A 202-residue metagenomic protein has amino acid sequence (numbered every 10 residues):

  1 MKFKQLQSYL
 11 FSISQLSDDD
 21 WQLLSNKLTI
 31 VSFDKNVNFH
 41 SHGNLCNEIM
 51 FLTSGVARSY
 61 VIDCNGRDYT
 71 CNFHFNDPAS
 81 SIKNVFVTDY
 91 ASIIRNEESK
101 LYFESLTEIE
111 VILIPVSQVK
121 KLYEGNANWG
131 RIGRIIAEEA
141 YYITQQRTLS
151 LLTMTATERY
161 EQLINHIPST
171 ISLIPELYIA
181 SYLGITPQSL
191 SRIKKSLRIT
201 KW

Functional and structural regions predicted by a protein language model:
M1-I30: Cyclic nucleotide-binding regulatory module and flanking cytosolic helices
T29, V56-V61, E110-V111: Short beta-strand segments in beta-sandwich/barrel cores
N36, N47, F51-Y60, C64-N65 (+1 more regions): Glycine- and acidic-residue-biased ligand/ion/polar-headgroup-sensing regions
F39-N44: Short phosphate-coordinating micro-motif centered on Lys-Gly-acidic
Y60, L122, L163: Residues that scaffold the ATP/ADP-binding catalytic core of kinase and kinase-like folds
N72-G133: Cyclic-nucleotide recognition modules
Q118-T153, T157, E176-L177, W202: Alpha-helical bundle regulatory/interaction domains
M154-W202: Phosphate-/nucleic-acid-contacting segments
